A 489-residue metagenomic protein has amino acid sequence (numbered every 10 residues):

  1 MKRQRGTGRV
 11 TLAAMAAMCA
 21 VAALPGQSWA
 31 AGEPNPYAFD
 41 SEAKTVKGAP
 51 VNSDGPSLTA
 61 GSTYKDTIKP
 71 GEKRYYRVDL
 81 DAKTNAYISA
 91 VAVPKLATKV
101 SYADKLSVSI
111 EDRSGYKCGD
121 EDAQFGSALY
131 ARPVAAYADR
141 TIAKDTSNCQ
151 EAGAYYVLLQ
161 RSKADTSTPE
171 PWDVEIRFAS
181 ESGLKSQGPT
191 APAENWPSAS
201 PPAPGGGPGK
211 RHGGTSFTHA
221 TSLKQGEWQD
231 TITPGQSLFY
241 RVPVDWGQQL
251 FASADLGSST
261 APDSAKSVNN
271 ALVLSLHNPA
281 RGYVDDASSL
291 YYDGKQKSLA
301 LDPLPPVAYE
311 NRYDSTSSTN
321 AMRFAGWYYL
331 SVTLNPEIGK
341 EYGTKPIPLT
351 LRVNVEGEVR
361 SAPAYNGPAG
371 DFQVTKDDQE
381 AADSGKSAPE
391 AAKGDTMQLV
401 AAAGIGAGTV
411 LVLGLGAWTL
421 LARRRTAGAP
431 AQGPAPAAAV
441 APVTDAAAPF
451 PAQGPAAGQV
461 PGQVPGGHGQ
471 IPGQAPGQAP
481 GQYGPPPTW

Functional and structural regions predicted by a protein language model:
M1, T426-W489: Intrinsically disordered, low-complexity Pro/Gly-rich regions
M1-A31, A407-T419: Secretory targeting and sorting signals
K2-R5, Q27-R74, C118-R132, T166-L238 (+4 more regions): Non-catalytic extracellular/lumenal accessory regions of secreted precursors
T67-L129, A152, T231-L238, V242-L301 (+4 more regions): Acidic, Ser/Thr/Pro-rich low-complexity intrinsically disordered segments
Y75, R140-T146, A308-S318: Signature of short aromatic-glycine-proline-rich micro-motifs recurring in repeat-based ectodomains
T84, I142-S167, Q248-L250, T319-E337: Noncatalytic modules at the cell exterior or secretory-pathway interfaces, chiefly beta-strand-rich lectin/adhesion
Y240-L399: Membrane-proximal extracellular "stem/stalk" segments of glycoproteins immediately N-terminal to a transmembrane helix
S384-A446, P486: Hydrophobic single-pass membrane-targeting/anchoring helices
